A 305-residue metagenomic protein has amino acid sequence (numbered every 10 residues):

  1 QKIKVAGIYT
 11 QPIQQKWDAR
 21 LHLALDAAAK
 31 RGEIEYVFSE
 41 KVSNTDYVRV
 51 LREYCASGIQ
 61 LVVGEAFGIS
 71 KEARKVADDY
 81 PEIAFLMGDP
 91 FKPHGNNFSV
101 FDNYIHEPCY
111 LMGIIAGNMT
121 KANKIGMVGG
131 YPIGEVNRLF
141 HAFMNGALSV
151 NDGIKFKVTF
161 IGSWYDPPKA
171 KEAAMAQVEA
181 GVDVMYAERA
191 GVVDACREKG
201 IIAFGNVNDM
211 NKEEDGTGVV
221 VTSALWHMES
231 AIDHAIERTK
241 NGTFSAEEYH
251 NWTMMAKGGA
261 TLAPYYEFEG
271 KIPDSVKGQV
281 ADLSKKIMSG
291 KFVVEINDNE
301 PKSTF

Functional and structural regions predicted by a protein language model:
Q1-F305: A residue-level marker of the well-folded mature domains of exported/periplasmic proteins
